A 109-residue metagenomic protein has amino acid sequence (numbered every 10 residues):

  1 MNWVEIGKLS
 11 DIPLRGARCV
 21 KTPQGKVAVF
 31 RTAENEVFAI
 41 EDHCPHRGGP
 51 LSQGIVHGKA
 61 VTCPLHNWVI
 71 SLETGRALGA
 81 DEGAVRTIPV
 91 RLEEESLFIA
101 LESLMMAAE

Functional and structural regions predicted by a protein language model:
M1-G58, R86-E109: N-terminal pre-ligand scaffold of iron-sulfur
L9, A80-D81: Short Gly/Pro-enriched turn/cap motifs at secondary-structure boundaries
R15, E73-T74: A short, acidic/glycine-rich surface segment
F30, V69-I70: Hydrophobic beta-strand positions
C44, C63-H66: Short cysteine clusters
G49, W68-V69: Flexible, glycine-rich terminal cap/loop adjacent to redox cofactors in electron-transfer oxidoreductases
G54-A60, T74-G79: Short cysteine/histidine-rich zinc-coordinating motifs and their immediately flanking basic loops
